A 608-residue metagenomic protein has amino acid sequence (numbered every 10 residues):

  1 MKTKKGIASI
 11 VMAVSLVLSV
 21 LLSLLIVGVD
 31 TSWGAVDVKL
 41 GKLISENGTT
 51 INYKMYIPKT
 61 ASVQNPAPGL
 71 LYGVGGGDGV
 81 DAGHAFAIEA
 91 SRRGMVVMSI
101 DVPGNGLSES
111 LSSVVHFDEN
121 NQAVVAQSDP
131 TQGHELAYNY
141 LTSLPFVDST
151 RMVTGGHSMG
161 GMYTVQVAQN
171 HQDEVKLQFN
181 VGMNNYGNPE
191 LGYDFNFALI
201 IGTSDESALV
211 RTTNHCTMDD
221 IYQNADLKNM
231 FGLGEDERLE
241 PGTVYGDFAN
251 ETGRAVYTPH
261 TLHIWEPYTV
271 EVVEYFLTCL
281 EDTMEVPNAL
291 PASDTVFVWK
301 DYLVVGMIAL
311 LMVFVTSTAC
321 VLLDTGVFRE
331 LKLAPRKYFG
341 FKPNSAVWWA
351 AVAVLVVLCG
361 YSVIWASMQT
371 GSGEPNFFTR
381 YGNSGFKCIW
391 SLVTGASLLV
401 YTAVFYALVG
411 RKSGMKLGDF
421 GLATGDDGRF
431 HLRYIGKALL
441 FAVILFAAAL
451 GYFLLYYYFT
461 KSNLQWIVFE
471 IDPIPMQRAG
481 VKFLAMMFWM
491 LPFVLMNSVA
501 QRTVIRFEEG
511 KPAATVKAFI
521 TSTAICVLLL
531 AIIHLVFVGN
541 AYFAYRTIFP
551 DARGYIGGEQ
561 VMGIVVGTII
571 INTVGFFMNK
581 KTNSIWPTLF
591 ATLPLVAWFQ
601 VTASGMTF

Functional and structural regions predicted by a protein language model:
M1-G6, Y338-N344, G428, L432: Short, Lys/Arg-rich N-terminal segment immediately upstream of the first membrane anchor
T3-A13, V17-N47: A domain-start/cap signature at the N-terminus of enzymes
A8-L16, M307-L311, A351-A353, T394-S397 (+1 more regions): Hydrophobic H-region at the start of alpha-helical membrane spans
S19-I26, T316-V321, L358-M368, L454: Alpha-helical transmembrane segments of multi-pass membrane proteins
G28-F297: Soluble extramembrane regions of membrane proteins in the secretory/endomembrane system
D294-I308: Juxtamembrane/start-of-transmembrane alpha-helix segments at the extracytoplasmic/lumenal side of membrane anchors
A309-V352: Juxtamembrane interface at the cytosolic side of transmembrane helices
A351-F608: Alpha-helical transmembrane segments of integral membrane proteins
